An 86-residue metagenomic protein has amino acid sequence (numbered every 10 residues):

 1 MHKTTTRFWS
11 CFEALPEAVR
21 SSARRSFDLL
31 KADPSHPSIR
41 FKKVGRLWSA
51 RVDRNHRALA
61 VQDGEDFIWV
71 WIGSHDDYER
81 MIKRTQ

Functional and structural regions predicted by a protein language model:
M1-S26: Arg/Lys-rich, positively charged N-terminal/basic patches that mediate binding to nucleic acids
H2-K3, V52-Q86: Enriched for short, Lys/Arg-rich terminal
F8-W9, F27, W48, W69-W71: Tryptophan-centered motif/residue detector
S21-L29, D76-M81: Short, charge- and proline-biased low-complexity linear segments that act as flexible interaction/docking motifs
R25-V52: A short, surface-exposed loop/turn module that caps and links secondary-structure elements
